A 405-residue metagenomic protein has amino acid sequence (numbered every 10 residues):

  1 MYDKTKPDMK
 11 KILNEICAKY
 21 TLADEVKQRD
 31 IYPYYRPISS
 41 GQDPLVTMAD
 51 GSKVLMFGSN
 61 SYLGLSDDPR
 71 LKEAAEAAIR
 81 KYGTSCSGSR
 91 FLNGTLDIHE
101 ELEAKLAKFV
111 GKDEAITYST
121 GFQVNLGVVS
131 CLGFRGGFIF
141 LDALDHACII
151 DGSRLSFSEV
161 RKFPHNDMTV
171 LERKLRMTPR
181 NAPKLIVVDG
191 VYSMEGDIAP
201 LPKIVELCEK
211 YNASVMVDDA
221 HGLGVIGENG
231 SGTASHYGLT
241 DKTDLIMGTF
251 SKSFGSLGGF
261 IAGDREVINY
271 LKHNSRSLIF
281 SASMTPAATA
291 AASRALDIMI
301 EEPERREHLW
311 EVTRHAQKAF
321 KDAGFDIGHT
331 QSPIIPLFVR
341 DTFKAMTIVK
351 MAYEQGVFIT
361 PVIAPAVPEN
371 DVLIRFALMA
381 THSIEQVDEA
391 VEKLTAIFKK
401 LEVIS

Functional and structural regions predicted by a protein language model:
M1-K6, P69, E73-A77, K81 (+4 more regions): PLP-dependent enzyme catalytic core of the Aspartate aminotransferase-like
Y2-K6, E15-T84, A213: N-terminal "arm"/small-domain region of PLP-dependent enzymes with the aminotransferase-like
E73, A77-G121: Conserved N-terminal alpha-helix of the aminotransferase class I/II PLP-enzyme fold
V128-A147: Conserved PLP-anchoring active-site segment centered on the Schiff-base-forming lysine
R161-V217: Active-site phosphate-binding strand-loop segment of PLP-dependent enzymes
N229, S235-Y270: Active-site PLP attachment segment
S283-E302, V312-R314, K321: Structural motif of enzymes handling amino- and sulfur-group chemistry
E302, E307-A316, K321-Q355, A366 (+2 more regions): Conserved PLP-binding catalytic core of the aspartate aminotransferase-like
